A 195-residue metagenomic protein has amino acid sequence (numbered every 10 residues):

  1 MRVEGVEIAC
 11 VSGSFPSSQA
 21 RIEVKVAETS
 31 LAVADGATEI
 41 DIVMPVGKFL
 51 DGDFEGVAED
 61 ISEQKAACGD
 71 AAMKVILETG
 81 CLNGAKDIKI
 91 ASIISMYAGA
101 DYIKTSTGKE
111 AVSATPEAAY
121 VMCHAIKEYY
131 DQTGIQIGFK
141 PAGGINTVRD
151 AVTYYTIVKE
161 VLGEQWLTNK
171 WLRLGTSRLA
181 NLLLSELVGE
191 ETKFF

Functional and structural regions predicted by a protein language model:
M1-F139, N146-S177, S185-F195: Alpha/beta enzyme core
N181: Short, flexible loop segments at boundaries between secondary-structure elements
